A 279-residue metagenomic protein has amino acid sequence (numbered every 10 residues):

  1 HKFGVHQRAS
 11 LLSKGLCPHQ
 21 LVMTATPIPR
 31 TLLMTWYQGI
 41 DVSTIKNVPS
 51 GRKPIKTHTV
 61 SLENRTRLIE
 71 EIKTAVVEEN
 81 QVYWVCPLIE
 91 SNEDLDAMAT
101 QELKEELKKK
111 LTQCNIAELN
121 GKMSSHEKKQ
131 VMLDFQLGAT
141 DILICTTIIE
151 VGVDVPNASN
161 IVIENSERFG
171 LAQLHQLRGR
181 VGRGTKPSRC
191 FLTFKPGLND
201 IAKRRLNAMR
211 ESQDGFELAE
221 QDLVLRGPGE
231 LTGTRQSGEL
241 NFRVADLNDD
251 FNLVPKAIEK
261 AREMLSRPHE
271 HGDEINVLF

Functional and structural regions predicted by a protein language model:
H1-N207, R267-E270: Inter-lobe coupling/hinge segments of SF2-like helicase ATPases
T185, R189, G197-F279: C-terminal accessory region of SF2 helicases/translocases
